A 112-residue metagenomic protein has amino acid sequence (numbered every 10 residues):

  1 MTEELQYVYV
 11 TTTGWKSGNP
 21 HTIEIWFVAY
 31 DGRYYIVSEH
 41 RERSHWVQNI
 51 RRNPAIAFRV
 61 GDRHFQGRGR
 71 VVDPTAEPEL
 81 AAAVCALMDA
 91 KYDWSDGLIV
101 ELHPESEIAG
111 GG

Functional and structural regions predicted by a protein language model:
M1-T2: Disordered, polybasic Ser/Thr-rich segments at the N-terminal boundary of pleckstrin homology
L5-E39, I56: Short beta-strand segments
R41-G111: Short, structured beta-strand-loop surface elements
